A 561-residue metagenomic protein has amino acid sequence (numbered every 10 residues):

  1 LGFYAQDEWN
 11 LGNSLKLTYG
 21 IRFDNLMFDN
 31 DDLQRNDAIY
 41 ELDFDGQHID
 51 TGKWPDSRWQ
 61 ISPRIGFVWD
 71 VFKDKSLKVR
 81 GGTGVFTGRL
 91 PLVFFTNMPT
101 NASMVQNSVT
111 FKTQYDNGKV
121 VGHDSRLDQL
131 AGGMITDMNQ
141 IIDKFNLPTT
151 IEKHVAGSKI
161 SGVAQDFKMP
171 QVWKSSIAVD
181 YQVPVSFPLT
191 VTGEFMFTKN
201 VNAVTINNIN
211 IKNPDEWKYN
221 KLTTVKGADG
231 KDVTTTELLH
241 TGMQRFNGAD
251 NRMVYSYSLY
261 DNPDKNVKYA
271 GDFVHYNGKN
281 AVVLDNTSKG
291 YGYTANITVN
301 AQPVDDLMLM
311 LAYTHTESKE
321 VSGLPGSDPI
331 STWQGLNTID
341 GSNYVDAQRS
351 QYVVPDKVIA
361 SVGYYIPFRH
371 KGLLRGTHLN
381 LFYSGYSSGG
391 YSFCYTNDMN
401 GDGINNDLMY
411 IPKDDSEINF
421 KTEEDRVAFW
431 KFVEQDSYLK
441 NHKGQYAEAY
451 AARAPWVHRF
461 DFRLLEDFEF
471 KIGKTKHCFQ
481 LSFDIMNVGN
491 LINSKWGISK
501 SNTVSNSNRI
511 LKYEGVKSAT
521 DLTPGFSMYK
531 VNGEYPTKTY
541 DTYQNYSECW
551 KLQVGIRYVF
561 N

Functional and structural regions predicted by a protein language model:
F3, Y19-N25, G81-V85, G193-F197 (+5 more regions): Transmembrane beta-barrel strands of outer-membrane/channel proteins
F3-W9, I65-W69, I177-Y181, I297-A301 (+6 more regions): Residues on the lipid-exposed face of transmembrane beta-strands in outer-membrane beta-barrel proteins
L11-S14, S57, V71-L77, P184-P188 (+4 more regions): Short loop/turn motifs that connect adjacent beta-strands in outer-membrane beta-barrel proteins
D24-F28, D74, G84-L90, S186 (+7 more regions): Structural signature of outer-membrane beta-barrel domains
D31-S62, G66-V283, P455: Solvent-exposed loop/turn elements at secondary-structure boundaries
F145-P148, A270, K371, G376-G473 (+2 more regions): Extracytoplasmic gating/loop element in the C-terminal half of outer-membrane beta-barrel translocons and assembly
E194-L374, H378-S388: Gram-negative outer-membrane beta-barrel transporters
S547-N561: Outer-membrane beta-barrel "beta-signal"
